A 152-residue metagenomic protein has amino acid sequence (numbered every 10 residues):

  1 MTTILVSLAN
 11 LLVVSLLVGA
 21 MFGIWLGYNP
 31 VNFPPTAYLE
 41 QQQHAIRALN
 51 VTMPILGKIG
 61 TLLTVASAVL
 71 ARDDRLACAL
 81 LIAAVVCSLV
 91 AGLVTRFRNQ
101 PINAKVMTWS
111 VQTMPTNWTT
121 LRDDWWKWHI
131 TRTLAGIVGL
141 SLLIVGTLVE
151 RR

Functional and structural regions predicted by a protein language model:
T2-S15, L63, V69-V90: Interfacial segments of alpha-helical transmembrane regions
T3-S7, V13-I59, K105-D123: Interfacial loop at the N-terminal end of multi-pass membrane proteins
W25, N99-Q100: Alpha-helical transmembrane segments of polytopic integral membrane proteins, especially the permease/helical cores
P54-S67, R132-S141: Core segments of transmembrane alpha-helices that mediate helix-helix packing or line hydrophobic substrate/ligand
L89-F97: Mid-bilayer segments of alpha-helical transmembrane spans in multi-pass integral membrane proteins that mediate
G146-R152: Juxtamembrane boundary at the C-terminal end of a transmembrane helix
